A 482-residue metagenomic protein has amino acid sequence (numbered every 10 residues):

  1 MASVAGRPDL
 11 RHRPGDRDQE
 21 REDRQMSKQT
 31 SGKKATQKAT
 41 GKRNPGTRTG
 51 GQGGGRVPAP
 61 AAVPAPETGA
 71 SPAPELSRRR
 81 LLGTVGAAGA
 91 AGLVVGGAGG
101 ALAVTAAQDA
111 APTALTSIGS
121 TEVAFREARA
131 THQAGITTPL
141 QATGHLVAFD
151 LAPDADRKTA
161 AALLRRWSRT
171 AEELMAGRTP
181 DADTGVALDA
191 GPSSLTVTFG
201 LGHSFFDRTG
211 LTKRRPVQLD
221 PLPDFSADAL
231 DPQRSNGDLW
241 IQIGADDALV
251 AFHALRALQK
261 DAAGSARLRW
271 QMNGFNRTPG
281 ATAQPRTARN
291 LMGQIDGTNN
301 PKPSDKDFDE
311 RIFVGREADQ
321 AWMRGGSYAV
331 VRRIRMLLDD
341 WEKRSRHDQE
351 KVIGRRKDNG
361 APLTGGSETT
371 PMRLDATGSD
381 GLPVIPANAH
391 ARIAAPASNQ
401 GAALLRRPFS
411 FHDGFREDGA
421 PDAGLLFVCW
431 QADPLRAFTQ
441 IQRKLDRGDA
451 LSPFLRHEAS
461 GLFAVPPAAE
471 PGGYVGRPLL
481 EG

Functional and structural regions predicted by a protein language model:
A2-L76: N-terminal secretory signal peptides
E75, R80-G482: Long, histidine/aromatic-enriched segments associated with O2/redox biology
